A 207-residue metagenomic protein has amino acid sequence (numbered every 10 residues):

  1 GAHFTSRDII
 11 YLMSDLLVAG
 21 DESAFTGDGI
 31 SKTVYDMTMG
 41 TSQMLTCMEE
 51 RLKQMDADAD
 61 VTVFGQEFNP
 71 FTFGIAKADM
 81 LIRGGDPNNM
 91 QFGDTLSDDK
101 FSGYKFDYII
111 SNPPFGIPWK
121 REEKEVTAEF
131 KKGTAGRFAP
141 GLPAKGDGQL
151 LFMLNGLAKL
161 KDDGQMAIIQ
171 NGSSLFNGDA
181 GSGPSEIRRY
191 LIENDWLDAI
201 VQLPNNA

Functional and structural regions predicted by a protein language model:
A2-S111, F115-T127, Q170-S173, A180-I187 (+1 more regions): Conserved S-adenosyl-L-methionine
M44, F68, F130, F138-L142 (+2 more regions): Aromatic-residue hotspot detector
V61-F64, G136-P140, L203: Short beta-alpha connecting loops at secondary-structure transitions that line or flank enzyme active sites
F115-P118, E122-G146: Conserved catalytic motifs of ABC-family nucleotide-binding domains
L142-N206: Conserved Class I SAM-dependent methyltransferase catalytic core
